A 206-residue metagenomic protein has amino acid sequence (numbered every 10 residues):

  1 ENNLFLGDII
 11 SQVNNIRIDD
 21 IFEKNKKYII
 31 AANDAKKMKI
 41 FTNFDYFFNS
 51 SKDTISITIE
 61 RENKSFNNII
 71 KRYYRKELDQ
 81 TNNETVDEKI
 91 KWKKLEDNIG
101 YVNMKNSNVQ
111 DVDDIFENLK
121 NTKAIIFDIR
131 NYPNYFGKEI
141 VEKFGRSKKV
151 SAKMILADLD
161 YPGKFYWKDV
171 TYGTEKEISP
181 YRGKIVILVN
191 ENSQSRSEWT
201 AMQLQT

Functional and structural regions predicted by a protein language model:
E1-D20, V109: PDZ/PDZ-like domain segments forming the peptide/carboxylate-binding groove, activating on the N-terminal beta-strands
E1-N3, A32-D34, I99: Short, structured coil/loop segments at alpha-helix boundaries
Q12-T58: PDZ domains, with a preference for the canonical peptide-binding region formed by the helix
N49-T54, T58-T206: Cleft-lining beta-strand/loop regions that shape enzyme active-site pockets
